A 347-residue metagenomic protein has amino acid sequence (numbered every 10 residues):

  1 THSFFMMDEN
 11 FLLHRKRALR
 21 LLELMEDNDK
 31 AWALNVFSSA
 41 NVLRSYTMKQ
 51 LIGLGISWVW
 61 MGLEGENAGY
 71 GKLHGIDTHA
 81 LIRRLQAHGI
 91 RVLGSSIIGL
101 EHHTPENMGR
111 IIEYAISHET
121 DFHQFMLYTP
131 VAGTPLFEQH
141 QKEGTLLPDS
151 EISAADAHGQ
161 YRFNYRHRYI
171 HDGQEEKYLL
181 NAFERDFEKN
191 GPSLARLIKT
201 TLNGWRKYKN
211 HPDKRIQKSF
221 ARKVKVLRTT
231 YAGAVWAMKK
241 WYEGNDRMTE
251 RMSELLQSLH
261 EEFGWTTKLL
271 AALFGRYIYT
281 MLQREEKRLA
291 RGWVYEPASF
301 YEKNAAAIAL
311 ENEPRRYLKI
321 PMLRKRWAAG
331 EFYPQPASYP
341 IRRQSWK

Functional and structural regions predicted by a protein language model:
T1-L100, E106, F122: Conserved SAM/AdoMet-binding glycine-rich loop
K16, I98-E106, E119-D172, L197-K214: Flexible glycine/acidic-rich beta-alpha junction loops that bind and position SAM and/or redox cofactors in anaerobic
D27, A87, S117, N181-E188: A generic structural signal for well-ordered alpha-helical segments enriched in polar/charged residues
F37, M108-G109, L194-K199: Composition- and surface-driven signal marking solvent-exposed, interaction-prone regions in large proteins
T78, I111-E113, Q141-T145: Short, hinge-like loop/turn segments at secondary-structure boundaries
H158-K347: Radical SAM enzyme core and accessory elements
